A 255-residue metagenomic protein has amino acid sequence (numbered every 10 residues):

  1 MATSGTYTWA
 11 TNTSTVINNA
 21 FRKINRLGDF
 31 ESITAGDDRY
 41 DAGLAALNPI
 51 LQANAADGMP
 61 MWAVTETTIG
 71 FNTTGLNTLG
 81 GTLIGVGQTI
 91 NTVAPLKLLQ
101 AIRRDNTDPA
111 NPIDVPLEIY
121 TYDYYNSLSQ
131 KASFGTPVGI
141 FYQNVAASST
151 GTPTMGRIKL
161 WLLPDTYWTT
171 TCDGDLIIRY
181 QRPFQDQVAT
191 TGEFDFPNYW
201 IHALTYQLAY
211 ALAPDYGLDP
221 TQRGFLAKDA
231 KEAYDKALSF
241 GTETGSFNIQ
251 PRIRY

Functional and structural regions predicted by a protein language model:
M1-Y255: Glycine-enriched, solvent-exposed interface loops adjoining structured elements
